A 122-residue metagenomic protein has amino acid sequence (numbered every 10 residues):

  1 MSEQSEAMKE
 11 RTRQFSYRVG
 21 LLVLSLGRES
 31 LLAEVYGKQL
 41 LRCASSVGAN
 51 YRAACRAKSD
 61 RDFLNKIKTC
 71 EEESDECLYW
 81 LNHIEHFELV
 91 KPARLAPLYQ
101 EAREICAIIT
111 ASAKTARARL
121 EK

Functional and structural regions predicted by a protein language model:
M1-K122: Short, C-terminally biased terminal segments at protein or domain edges
